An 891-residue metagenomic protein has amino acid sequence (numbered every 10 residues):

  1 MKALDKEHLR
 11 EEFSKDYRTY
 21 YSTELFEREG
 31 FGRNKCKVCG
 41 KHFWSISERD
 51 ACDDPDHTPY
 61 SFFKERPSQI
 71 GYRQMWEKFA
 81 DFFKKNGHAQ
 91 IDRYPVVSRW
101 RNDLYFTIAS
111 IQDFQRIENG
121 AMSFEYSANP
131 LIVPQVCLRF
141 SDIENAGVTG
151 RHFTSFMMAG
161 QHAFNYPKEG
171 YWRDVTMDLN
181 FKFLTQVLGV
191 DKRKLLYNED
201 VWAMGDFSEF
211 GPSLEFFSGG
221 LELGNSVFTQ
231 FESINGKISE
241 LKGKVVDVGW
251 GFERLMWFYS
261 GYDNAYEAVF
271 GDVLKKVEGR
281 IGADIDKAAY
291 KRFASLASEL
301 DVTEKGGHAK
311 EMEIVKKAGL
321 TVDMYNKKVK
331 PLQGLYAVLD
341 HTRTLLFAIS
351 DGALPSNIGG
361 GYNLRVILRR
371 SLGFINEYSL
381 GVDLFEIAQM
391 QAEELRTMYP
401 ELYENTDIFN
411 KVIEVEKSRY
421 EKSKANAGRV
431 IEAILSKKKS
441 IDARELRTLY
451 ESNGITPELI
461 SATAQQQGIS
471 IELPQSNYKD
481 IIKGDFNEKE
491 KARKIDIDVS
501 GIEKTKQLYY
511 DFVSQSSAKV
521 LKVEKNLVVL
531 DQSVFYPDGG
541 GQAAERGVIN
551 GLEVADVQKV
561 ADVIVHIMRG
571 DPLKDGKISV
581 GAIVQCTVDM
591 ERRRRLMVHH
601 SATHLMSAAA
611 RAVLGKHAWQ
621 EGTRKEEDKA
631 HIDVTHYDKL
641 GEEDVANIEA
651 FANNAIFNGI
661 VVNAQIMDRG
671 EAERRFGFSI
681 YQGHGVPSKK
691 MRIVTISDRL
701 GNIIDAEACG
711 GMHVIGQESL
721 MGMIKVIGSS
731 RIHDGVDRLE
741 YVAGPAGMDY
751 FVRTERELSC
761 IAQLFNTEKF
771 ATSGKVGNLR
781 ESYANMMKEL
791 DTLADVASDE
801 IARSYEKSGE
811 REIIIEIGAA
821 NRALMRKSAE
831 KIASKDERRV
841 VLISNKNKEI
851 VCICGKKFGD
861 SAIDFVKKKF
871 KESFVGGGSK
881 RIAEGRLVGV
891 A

Functional and structural regions predicted by a protein language model:
M1-R10: N-terminal alpha-helical interaction blocks
L9-T23, R28, G32-R33, G40 (+1 more regions): A glycine- and charged-residue-rich anion-binding loop/surface
N34-K37, D50-C52: Cys/His-enriched microdomains
I46-Y60: Cysteine-rich micro-motifs
